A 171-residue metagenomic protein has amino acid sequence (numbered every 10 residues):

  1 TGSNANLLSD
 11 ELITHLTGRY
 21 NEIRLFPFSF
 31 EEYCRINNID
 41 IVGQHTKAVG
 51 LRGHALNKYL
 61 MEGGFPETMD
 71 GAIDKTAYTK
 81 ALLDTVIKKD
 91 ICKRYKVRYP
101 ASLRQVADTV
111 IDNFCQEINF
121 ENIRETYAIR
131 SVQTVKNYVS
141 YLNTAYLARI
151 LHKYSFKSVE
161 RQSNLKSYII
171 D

Functional and structural regions predicted by a protein language model:
T1-G2: Conserved D-loop beta-strand region of ABC ATPase nucleotide-binding domains
A5, S9-E117: Interdomain motor-coupling "hinge/lid" segment immediately C-terminal to the ATP-binding subdomain of NTP-driven enzymes
I73-D171: Accessory nucleic acid-recognition modules appended to NTPase machines
